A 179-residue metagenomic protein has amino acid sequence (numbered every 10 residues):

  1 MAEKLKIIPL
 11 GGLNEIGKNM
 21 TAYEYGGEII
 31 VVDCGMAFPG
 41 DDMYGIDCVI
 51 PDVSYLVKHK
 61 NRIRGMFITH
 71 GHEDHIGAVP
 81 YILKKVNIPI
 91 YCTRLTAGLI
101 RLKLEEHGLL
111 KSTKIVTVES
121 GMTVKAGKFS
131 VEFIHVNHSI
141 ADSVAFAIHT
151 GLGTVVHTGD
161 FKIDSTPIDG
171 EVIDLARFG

Functional and structural regions predicted by a protein language model:
A2-F67, H72-G179: His/Asp/Glu-rich metal-coordinating catalytic cores of metallo-dependent phosphodiesterases/hydrolases acting on
